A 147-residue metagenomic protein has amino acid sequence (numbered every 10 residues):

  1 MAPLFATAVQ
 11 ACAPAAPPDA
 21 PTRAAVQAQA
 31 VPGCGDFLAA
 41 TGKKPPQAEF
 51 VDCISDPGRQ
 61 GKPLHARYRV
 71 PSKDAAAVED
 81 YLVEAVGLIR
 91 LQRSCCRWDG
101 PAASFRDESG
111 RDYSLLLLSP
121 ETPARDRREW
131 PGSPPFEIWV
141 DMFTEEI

Functional and structural regions predicted by a protein language model:
M1-A8: Bacterial N-terminal signal peptides
A11-L64, R69-I147: An acidic-aromatic pocket/loop used at catalytic or ligand-binding sites
